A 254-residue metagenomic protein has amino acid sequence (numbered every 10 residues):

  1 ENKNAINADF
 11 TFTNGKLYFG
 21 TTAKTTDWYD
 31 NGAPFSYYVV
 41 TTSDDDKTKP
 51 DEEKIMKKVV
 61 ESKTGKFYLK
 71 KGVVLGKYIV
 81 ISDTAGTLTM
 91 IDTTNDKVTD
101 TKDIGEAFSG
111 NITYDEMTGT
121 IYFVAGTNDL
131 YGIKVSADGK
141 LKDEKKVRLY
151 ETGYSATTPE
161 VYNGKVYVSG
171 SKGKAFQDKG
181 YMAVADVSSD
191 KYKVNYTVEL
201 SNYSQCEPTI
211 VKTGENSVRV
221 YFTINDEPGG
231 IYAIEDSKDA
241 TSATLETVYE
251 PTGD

Functional and structural regions predicted by a protein language model:
E1, D51-K63, K97-D103, K142-Y150 (+2 more regions): A short beta-strand motif characteristic of beta-propeller blades
K3-T11, T64-V74, E106-E116, T152-V161 (+2 more regions): Repeated scaffold domains used in trafficking and secretory/extracellular systems, primarily beta-propellers
N14-K16, G76-Y78, M117-G119, N163-K165 (+1 more regions): Short coil/turn segments that connect the beta-strands within blades of beta-propeller domains
F19-G20, I81, F123, V168 (+1 more regions): Residue position within the beta-strands of beta-propeller blades
A23-Y29, G86-T87, T127-D129, K172-Q177 (+1 more regions): Short glycine/acidic-enriched loop and turn motifs that connect beta-strands
A33-Y38, T87-T89, D129-Y131, G180-A183 (+1 more regions): A short loop-to-beta-strand structural motif that recurs across blades of beta-propeller domains
T41-K47, D92-K97, K134-G139, D186-K191 (+1 more regions): Short loop/turn segments that connect beta-strands within beta-propeller blades
G170, S201-T213, R219-Y232: Loop/turn-rich, solvent-exposed surfaces of beta-rich toroidal or solenoidal domains
